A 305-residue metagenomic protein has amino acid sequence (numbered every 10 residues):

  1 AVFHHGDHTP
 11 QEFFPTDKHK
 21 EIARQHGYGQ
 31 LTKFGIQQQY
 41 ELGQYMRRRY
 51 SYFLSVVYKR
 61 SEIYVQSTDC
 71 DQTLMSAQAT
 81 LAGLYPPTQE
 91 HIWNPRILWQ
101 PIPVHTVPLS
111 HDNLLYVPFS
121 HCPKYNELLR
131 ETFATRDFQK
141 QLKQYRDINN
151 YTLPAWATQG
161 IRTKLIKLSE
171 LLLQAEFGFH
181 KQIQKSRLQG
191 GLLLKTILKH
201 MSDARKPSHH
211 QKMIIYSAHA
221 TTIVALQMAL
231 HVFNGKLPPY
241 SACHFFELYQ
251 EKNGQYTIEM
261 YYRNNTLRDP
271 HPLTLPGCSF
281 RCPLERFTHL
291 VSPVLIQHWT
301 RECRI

Functional and structural regions predicted by a protein language model:
A1-I305: Non-catalytic terminal regions with compositionally biased, polar/charged low complexity
